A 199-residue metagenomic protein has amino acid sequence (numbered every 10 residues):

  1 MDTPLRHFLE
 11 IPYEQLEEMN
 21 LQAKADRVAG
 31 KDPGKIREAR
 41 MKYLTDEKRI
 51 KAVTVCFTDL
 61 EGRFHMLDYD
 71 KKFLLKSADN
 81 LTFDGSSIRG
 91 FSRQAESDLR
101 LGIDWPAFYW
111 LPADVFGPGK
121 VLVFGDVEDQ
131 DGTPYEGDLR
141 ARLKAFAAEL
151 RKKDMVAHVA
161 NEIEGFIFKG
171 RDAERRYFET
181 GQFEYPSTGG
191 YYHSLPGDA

Functional and structural regions predicted by a protein language model:
M1-A199: Glycine-rich, acidic/polar active-site loops that bind/position phosphate-bearing ligands
